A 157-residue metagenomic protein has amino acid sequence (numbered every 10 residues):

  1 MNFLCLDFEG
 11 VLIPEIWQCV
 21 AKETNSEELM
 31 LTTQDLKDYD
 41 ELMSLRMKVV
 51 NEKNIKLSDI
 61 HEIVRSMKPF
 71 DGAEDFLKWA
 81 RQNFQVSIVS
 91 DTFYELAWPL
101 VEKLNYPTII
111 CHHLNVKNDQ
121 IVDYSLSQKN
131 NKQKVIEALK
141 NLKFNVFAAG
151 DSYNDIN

Functional and structural regions predicted by a protein language model:
M1-H113, K117-N118: Alpha-helical substrate-recognition element adjacent to the catalytic core
E62, S125, A148: Generic anion/oxyanion-binding catalytic loop in active/binding sites
F70-E74, K129-I136: Short, well-ordered alpha-helical scaffold segments within catalytic/effector domains
I121-Q128: Short, surface-exposed amphipathic charged segments that create phosphate/polyanion-binding patches used for binding
N131-N157: Conserved Lys-Pro-Asp/Glu-containing loop-to-beta segment of HAD-superfamily phosphomonoesterases, centered on
